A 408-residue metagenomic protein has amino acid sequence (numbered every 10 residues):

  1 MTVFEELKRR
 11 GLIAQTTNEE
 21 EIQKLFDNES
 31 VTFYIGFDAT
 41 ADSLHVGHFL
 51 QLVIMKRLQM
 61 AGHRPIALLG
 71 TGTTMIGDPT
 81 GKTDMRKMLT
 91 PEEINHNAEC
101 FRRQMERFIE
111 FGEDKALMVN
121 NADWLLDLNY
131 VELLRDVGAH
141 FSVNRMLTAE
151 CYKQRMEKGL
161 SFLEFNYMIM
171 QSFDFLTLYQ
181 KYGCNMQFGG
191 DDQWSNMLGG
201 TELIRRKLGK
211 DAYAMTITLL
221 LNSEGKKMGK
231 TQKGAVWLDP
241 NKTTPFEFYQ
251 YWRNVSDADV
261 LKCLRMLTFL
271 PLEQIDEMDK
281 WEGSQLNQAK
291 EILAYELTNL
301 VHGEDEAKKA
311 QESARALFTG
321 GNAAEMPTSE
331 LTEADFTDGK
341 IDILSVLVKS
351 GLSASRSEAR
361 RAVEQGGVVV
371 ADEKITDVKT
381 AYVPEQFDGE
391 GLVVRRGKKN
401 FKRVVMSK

Functional and structural regions predicted by a protein language model:
M1-Q193, L198-T201, L208-Y213, K226 (+1 more regions): NTP-dependent nucleotidyl-transfer catalytic core
I204-K408: Conserved nucleotide- and phosphate/pyrophosphate-binding catalytic cores in adenylate/nucleotidyl-handling enzymes
